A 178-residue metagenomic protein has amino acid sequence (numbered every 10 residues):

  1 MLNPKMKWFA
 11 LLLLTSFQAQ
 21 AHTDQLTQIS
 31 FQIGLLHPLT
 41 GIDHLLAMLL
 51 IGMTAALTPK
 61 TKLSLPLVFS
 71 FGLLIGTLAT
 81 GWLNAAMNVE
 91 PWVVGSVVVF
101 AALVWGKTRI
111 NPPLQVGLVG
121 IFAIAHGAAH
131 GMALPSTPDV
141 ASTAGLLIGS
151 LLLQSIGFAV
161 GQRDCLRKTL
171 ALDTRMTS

Functional and structural regions predicted by a protein language model:
L2-L11, F17-S178: Membrane metalloprotein/metal-transporter helix-bundle signature
